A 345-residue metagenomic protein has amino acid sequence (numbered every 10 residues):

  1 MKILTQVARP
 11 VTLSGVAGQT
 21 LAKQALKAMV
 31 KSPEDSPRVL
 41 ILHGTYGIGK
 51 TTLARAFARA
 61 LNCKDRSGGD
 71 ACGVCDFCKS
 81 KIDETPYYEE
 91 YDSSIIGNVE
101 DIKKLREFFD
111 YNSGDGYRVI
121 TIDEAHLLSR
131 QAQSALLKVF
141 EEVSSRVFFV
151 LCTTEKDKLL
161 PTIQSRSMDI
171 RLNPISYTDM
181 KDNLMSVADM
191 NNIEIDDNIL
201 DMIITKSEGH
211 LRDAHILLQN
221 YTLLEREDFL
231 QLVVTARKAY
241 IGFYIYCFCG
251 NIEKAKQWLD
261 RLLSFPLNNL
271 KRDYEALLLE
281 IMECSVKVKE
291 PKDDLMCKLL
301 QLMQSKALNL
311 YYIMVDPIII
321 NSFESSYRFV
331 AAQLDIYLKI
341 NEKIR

Functional and structural regions predicted by a protein language model:
M1-D169, T178, M185-V187, D197-N198 (+4 more regions): P-loop/Walker A NTP-binding region and its immediately flanking N-terminal helices in P-loop NTPase folds
M168-R171, S176-I344: Extended, largely alpha-helical regulatory/partner-binding modules appended to the mid-to-C-terminal parts
